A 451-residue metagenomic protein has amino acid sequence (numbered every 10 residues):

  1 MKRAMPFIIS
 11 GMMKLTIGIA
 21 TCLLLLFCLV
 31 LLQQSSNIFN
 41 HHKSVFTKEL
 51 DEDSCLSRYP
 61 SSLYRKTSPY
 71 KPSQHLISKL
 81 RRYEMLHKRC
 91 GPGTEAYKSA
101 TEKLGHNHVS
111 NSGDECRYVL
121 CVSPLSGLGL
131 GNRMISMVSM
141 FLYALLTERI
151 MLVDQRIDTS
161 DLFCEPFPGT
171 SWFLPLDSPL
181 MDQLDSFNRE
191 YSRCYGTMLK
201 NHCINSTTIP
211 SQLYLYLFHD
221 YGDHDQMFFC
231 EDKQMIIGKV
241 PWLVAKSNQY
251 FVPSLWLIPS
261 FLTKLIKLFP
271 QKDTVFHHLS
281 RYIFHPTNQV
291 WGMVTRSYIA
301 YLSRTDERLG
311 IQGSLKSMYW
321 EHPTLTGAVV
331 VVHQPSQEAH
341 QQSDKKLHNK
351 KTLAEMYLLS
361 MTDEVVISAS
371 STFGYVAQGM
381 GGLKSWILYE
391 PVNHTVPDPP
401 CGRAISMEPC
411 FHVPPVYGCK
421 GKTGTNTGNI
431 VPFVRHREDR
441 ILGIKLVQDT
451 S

Functional and structural regions predicted by a protein language model:
A4-T21: N-terminal Sec-pathway targeting helices
F7, H322-T362: Donor nucleotide-activated moiety binding/catalytic core segment of transferases that use nucleotide-activated donors
G18-K316, T326: Secretory-pathway glycan-assembly enzymes, especially type II membrane glycosyltransferases that use nucleotide-sugar
P124-L128, N349, E364: Active-site rim elements
V138, T352-T395: A donor-sugar binding/catalytic signature common to diverse glycosyltransferases and related nucleotide-sugar
L145-I157, S368-A369, M380-C410: Gly/Pro- and small hydrophobic-enriched strand-loop and loop-to-helix capping segments that sit at the rims
S314-A339, G382-S385, N393-T395: Active/binding-pocket-proximal capping segment
V392-S451: Leloir-type glycosyltransferase catalytic cores
